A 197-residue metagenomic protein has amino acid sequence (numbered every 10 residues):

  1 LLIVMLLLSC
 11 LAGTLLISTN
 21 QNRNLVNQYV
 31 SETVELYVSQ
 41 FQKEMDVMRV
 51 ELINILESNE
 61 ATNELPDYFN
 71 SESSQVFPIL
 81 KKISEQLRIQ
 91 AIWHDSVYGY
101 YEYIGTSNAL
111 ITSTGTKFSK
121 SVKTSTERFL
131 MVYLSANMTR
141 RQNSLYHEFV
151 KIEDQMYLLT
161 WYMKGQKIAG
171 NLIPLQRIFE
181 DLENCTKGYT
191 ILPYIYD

Functional and structural regions predicted by a protein language model:
L1-N24, Q28: Extreme N-terminal signal-anchor transmembrane helix of membrane signaling/transducer proteins, especially in bacteria
L6-T14, K117-F118, S125, Q142-L158: An N-terminal domain-start capping segment
Q28-Q40, E44-Y133: Extracytoplasmic/periplasmic sensory segments of membrane signal-transduction proteins
I89-A91, A136-M138, L159, L182-N184: Short, flexible, glycine/charge-rich loop motifs used to bind or transfer phosphoryl groups or to couple energy/partner
H94-D95, T186-Y189: A structural signal for short coil/turn segments at secondary-structure junctions
Y101-Y103, N171, Y194: Conserved hydrophobic/aromatic positions in well-ordered beta-strands
T112, K120-M131, K151-T186: Conserved beta-strands of PAS-like sensory domains
V132-K164, T190-D197: Membrane-proximal, non-catalytic sensory/regulatory domains of signal-transducing membrane proteins
